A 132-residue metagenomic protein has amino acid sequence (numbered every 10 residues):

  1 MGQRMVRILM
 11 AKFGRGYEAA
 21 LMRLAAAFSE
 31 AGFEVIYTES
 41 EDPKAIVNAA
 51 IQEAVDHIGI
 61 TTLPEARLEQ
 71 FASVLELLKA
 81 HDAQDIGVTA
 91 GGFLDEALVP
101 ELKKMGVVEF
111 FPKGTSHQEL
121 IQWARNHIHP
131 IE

Functional and structural regions predicted by a protein language model:
M1-V35: ATP-dependent carboxylate/acyl-activation modules
M22-A25, S29-E109, G114-E119: Cofactor-cradling patches in redox/metallo enzymes
H117-E132: A charged, well-structured terminal subsegment
